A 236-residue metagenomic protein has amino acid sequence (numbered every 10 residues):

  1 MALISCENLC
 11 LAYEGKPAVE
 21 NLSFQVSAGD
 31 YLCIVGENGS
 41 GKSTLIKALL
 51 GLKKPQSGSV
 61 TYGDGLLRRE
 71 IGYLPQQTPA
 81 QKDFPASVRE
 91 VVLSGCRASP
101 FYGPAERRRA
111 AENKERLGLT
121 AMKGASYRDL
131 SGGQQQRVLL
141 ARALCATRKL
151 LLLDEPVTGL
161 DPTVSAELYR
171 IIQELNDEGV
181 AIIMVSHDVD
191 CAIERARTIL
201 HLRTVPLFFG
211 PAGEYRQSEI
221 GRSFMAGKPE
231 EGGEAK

Functional and structural regions predicted by a protein language model:
L50: Helix-to-loop junction immediately C-terminal to a conserved catalytic motif
A105-M122: Conserved ABC ATPase "signature" region
S126-L130: Conserved ABC ATPase signature
L151-D154: Catalytic Walker B motif of ABC-type/P-loop ATPase nucleotide-binding domains
P162-V164: Helix N-cap at the start of a conserved alpha-helix in ABC-type nucleotide-binding domains
S186-H187: H-loop/switch region of ABC-family ATPase nucleotide-binding domains
I199-P211: H-loop (His-switch) and adjacent beta-strand-loop-beta switch element of ABC-type ATPase nucleotide-binding domains
